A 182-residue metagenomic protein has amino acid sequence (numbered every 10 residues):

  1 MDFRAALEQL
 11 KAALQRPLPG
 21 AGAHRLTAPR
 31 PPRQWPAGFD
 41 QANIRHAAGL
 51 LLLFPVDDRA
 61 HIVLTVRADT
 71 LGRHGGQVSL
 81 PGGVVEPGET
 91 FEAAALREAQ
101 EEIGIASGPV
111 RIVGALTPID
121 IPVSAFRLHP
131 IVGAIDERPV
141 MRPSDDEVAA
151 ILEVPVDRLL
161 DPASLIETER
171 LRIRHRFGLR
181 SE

Functional and structural regions predicted by a protein language model:
M1-S79, V84-E101, I105-P139, V148 (+2 more regions): N-terminal leader/linker segments that precede catalytic domains of diphosphate-processing enzymes
M141-E167: Acidic, glycine-rich loop-and-strand cores that form catalytic or ligand-binding grooves in diverse globular domains
L165-R176: Acidic, negatively charged sequence signal that fires either on conserved catalytic/metal-binding carboxylates
